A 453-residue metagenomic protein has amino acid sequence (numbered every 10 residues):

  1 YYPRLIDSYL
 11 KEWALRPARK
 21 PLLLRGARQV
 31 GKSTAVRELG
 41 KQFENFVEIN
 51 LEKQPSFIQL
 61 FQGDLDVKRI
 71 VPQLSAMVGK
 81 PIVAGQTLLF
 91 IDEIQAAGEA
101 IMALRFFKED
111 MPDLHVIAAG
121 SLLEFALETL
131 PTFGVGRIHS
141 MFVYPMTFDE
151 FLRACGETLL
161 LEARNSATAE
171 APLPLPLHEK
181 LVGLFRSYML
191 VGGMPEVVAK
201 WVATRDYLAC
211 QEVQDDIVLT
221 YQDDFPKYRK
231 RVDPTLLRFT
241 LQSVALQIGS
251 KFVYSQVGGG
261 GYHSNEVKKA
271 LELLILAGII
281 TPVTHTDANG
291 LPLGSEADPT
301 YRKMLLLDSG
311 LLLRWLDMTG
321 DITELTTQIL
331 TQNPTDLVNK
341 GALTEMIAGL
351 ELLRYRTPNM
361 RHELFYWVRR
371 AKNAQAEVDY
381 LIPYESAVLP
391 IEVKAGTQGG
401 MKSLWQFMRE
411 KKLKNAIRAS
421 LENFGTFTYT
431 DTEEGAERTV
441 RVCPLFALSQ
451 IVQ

Functional and structural regions predicted by a protein language model:
Y1-W13: N-terminal pre-Walker A segment at the start of P-loop NTPase domains
K32: Conserved lysine of the Walker
A35, L39: Hydrophobic positions on the alpha1 helix immediately C-terminal to the Walker A/P-loop
K53-G85: Short glycine-rich substrate-engagement loop in P-loop NTPases that contacts/grips substrate
F90, H115-S121, F142: Structural recognition of the conserved hydrophobic beta-strand(s) that form the central parallel beta-sheet of P-loop
E128-L246: Interdomain motor-coupling "hinge/lid" segment immediately C-terminal to the ATP-binding subdomain of NTP-driven enzymes
A199-E377, I382: Accessory nucleic acid-recognition modules appended to NTPase machines
F424-Q453: Domain-level recognition of nuclease-like catalytic cores that cleave nucleotide substrates
